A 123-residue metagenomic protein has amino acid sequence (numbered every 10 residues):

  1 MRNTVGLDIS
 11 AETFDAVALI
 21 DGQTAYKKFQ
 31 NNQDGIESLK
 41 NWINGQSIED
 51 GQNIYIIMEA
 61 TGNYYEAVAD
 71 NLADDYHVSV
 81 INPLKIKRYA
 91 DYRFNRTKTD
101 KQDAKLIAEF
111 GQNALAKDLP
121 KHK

Functional and structural regions predicted by a protein language model:
M1-K123: Phosphate- and other anionic-substrate recognition elements at nucleic-acid/protein interfaces
